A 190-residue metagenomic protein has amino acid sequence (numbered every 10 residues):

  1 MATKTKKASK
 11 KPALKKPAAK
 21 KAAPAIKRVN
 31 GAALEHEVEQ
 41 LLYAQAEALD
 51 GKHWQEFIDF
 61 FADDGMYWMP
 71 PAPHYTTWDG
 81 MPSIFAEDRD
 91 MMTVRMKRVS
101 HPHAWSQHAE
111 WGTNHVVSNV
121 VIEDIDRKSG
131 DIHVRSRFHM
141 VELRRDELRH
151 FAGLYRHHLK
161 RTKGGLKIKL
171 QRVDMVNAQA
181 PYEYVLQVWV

Functional and structural regions predicted by a protein language model:
T3-A22: Low-complexity, polybasic segments enriched for Lys interleaved with small residues
A19-D63: Short, low-complexity N-terminal intrinsically disordered segments enriched in polar/charged residues
A33, G80, E147: Conserved aromatic-histidine-acidic binding/catalytic patches
H36-Q40, D90, H150: A generic "alpha-helical surface" signal
Q45-E47, H103-E110, R144-D146: Short helix-to-loop capping/linker segments positioned immediately adjacent to catalytic or ligand/cofactor-binding
D63-V134: A solvent-exposed, acidic/Ser-Thr-rich amphipathic alpha-helical stretch
N114, V121-V190: A beta-strand edge to alpha-helix "cap/lid" segment located at domain peripheries
